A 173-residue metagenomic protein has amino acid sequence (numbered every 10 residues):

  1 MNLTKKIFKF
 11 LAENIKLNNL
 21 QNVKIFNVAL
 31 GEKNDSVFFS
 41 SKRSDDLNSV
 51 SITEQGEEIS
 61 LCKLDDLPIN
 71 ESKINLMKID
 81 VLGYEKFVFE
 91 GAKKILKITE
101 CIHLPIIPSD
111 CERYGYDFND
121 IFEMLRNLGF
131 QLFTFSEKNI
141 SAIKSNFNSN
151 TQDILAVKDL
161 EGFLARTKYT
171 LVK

Functional and structural regions predicted by a protein language model:
M1-K173: Phosphate/nucleotide-binding beta-alpha loop and adjacent structural elements of enzyme active sites
